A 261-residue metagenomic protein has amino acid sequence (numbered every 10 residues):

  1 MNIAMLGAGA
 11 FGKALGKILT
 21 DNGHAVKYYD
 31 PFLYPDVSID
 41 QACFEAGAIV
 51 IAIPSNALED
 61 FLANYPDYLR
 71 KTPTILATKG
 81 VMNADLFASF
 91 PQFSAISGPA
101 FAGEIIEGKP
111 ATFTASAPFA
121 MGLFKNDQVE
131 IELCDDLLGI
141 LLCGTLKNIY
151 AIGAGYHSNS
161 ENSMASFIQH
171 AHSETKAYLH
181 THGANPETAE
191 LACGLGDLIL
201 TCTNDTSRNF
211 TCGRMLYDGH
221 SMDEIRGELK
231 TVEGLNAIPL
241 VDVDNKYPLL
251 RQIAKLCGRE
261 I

Functional and structural regions predicted by a protein language model:
M1-A48: NAD(P)+-binding Rossmann beta1-loop-alpha1 motif at the extreme N-terminus of oxidoreductases
A4, H180-I261: NAD(P)-dependent Rossmann-like dehydrogenase/reductase catalytic/cofactor-binding core
G9, K13, A52-S55, E59 (+10 more regions): Electropositive phosphate-/nucleotide-binding environments in soluble metabolic enzymes
L15, C43-P110: Rossmann-like NAD(P)(H) cofactor-binding subdomain of soluble oxidoreductases
A77-N162: Rossmann-fold dinucleotide-binding core
E107-T114, P118-V129, S166-N185, M222-L240: Catalytic phosphate-donor-binding core of small-molecule kinases
K109-A111, L137-H180, L191-T211: Active-site-proximal catalytic alpha-helix in oxidoreductases
